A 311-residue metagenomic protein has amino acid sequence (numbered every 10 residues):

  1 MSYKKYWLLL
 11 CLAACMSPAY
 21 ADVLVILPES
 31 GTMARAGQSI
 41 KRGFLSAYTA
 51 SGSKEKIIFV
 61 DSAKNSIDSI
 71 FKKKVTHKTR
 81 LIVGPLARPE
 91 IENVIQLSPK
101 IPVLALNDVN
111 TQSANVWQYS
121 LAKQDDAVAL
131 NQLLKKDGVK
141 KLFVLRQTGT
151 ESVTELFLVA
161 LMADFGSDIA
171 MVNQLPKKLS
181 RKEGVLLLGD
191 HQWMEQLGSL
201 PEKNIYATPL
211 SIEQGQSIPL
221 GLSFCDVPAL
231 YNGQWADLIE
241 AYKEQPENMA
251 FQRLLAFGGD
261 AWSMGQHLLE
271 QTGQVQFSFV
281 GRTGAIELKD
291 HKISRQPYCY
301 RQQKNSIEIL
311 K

Functional and structural regions predicted by a protein language model:
L24-R42, S51: Extracytoplasmic "Venus flytrap"
A36-S39, S53-Q112, S120, Q192-W193: Beta-alpha junction/loop-to-helix N-cap segments that form part of ligand/metal-binding clefts
I57-F71, A160-L179: A short, well-structured beta->alpha microelement
K78-L86, L104-L106, K141-R146, S180-M194 (+1 more regions): Periplasmic-binding protein-like
Q118-L142, P228-A236, F257-M264: Hydrophobic alpha-helical segments within soluble ligand-binding/sensing domains
K123-D168: An alpha-beta-alpha
A163, E195-G258, G273: Extracellular/periplasmic periplasmic-binding protein-like sensory domains
Q245-L310: Segments of small-molecule ligand-sensing domains
